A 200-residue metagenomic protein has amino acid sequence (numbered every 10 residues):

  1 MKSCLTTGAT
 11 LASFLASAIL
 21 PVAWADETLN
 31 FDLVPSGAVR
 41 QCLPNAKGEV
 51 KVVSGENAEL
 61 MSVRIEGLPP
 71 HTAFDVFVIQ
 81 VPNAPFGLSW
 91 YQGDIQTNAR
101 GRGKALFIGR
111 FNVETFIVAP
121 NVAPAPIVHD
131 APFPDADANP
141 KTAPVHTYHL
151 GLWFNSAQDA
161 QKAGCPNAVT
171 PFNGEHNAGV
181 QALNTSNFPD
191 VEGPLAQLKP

Functional and structural regions predicted by a protein language model:
M1-C4: Positively charged n-region of N-terminal signal peptides that target proteins for export
G8-A18: Bacterial N-terminal signal peptides
W24-P200: N-terminal leader/targeting pre-sequences
